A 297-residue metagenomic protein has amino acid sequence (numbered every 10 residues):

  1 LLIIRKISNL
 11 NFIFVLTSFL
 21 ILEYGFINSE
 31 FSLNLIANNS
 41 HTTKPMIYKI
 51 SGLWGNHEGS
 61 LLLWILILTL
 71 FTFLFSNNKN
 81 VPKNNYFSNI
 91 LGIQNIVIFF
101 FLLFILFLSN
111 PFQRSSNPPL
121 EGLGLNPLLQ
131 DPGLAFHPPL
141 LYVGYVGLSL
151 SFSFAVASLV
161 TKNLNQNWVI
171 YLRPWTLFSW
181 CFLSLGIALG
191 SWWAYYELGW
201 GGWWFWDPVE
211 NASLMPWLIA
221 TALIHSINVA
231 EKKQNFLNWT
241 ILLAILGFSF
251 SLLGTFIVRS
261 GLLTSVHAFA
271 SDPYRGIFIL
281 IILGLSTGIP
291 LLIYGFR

Functional and structural regions predicted by a protein language model:
L1-R297: Polytopic transmembrane helical bundles with strong interfacial aromatic enrichment
